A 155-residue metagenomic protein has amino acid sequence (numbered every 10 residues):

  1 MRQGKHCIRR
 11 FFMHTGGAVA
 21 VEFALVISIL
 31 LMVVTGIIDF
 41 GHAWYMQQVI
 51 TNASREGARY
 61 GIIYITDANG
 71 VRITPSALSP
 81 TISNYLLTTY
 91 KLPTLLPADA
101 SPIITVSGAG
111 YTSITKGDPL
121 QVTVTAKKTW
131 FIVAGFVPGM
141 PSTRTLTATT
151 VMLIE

Functional and structural regions predicted by a protein language model:
M1-G16: N-terminal leader/signal peptides at the extreme start of proteins
R2-Q3, N52-E155: Short, conserved structural patches
V19, V34-Y64: Aliphatic-rich helix starts adjacent to a transmembrane/signal segment
F23-G36: Alpha-helical hydrophobic helix detector
